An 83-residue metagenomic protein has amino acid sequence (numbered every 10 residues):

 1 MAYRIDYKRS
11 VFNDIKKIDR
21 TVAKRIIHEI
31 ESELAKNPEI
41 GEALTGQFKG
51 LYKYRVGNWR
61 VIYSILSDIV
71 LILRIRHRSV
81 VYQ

Functional and structural regions predicted by a protein language model:
A2-N13, K17, T21-K24, V56-W59 (+1 more regions): Enriched for short, Lys/Arg-rich terminal
E31-K53: A short, surface-exposed loop/turn module that caps and links secondary-structure elements
